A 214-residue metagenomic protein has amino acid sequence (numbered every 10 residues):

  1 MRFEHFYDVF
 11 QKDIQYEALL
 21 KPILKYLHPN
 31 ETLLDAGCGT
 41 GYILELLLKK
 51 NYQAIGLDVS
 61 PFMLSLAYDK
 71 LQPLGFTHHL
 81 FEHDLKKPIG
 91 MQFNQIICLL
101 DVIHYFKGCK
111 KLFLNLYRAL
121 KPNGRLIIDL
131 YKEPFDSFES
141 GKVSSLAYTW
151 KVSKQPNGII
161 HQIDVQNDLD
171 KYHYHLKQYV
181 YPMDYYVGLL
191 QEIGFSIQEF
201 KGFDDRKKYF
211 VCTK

Functional and structural regions predicted by a protein language model:
M1-H28: Conserved class I S-adenosyl-L-methionine
N30-G39: Conserved class I S-adenosyl-L-methionine
Y42-K86: Class I SAM-dependent methyltransferase SAM/SAH-binding core
K87-I96: A short acidic, Gly/Pro-enriched loop at the edge of an enzyme's catalytic core that lines a small-molecule cofactor
K110-P122: A short glycine-rich, Lys/Arg-flanked "PGG" loop and its adjoining helix->strand segment in the class I
I127-L189: SAM-dependent methyltransferase
H175-Y179, S196-D205: Conserved S-adenosyl-L-methionine
I193, K201-K214: Core SAM-dependent methyltransferase catalytic element
